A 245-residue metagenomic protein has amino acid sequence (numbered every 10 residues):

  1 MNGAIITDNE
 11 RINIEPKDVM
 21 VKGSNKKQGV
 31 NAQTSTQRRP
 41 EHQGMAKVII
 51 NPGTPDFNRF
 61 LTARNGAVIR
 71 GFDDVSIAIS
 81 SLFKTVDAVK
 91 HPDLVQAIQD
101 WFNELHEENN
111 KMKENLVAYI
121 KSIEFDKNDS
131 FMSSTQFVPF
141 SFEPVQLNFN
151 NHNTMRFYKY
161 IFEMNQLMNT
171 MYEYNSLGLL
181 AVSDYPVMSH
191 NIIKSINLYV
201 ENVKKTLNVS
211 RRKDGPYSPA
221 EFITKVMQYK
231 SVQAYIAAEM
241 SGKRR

Functional and structural regions predicted by a protein language model:
M1-Y160, Q166, E173, H190-R245: Polar/charged low-complexity regulatory segments
L179-L180: Conserved hydrophobic residue
D184-S189: Short hydrophobic alpha-helical segments that form membrane-spanning helices or hydrophobic packing faces of helical
